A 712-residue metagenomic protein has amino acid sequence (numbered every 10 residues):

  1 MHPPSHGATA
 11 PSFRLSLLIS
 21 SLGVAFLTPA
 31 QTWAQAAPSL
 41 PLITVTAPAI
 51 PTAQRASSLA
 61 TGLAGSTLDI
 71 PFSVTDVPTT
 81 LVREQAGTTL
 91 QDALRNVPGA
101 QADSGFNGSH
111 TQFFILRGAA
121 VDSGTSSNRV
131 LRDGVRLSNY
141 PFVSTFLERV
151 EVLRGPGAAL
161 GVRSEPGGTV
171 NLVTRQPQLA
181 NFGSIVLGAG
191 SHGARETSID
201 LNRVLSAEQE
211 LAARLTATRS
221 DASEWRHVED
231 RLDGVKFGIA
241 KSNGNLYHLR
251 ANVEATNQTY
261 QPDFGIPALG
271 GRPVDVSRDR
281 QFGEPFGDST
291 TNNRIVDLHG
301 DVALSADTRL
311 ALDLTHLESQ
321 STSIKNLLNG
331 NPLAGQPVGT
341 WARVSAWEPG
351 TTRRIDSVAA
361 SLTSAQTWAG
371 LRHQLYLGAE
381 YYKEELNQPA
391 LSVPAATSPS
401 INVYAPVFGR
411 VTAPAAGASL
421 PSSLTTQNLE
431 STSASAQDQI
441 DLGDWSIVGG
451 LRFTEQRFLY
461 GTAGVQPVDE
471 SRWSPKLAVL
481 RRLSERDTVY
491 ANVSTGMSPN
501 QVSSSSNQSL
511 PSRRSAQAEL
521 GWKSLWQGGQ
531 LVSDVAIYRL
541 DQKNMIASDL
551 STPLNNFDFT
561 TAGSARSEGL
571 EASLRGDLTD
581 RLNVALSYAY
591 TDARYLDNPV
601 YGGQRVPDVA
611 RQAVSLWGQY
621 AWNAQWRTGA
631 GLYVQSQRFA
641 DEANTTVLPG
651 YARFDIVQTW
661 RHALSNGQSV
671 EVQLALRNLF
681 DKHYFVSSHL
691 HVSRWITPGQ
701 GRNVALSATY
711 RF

Functional and structural regions predicted by a protein language model:
L40-N181, I185, L520: Acidic, small-polar-rich N-terminal luminal/periplasmic segments of exported/outer-membrane proteins
F146-E148, A159-F237, N243-H248, R294 (+2 more regions): Outer-membrane beta-barrel translocator/receptor signature
S220-A222, K236-A303, H316-I355, S398-S423 (+3 more regions): Acidic/polar loop-and-plug regions of large Gram-negative outer-membrane beta-barrel proteins
S242, R353, G370-E384, S423-Q542 (+2 more regions): Structural signature of Gram-negative outer-membrane beta-barrels, strongest in the C-terminal barrel of TonB-dependent
V296-S319, V344-G461: Face-selective signature of the C-terminal outer-membrane beta-barrel domain
D301-T315, S319-L327, S512-L596, R677 (+1 more regions): Membrane-embedded beta-barrel scaffold of Gram-negative outer-membrane proteins
T351, L375, A491, P607-F712: Conserved C-terminal beta-signal and adjacent last beta-strands/turns of outer-membrane beta-barrel proteins
D444, R539, T560-E642, T709-R711: Gram-negative outer-membrane beta-barrel transporters
